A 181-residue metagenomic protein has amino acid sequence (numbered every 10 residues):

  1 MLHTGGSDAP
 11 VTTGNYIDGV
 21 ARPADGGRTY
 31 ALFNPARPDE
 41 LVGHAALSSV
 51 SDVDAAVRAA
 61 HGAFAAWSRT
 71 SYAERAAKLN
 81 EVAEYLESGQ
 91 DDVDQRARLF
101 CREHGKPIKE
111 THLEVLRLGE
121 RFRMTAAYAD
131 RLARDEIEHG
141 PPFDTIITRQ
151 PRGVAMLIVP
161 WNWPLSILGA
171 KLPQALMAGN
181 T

Functional and structural regions predicted by a protein language model:
M1-R37: Hydrophobic face of amphipathic alpha-helices that form TPR/SEL1-like repeat modules and related alpha-solenoid
G19, R75, F122, A155 (+1 more regions): Residue-level signature of catalytic and energy-coupling elements of molecular machines, predominantly ATP/GTP-dependent
A24, E110, P164-I167: Secondary-structure boundary/capping motif
R28-Y30, E120, G153: Change "...and in nucleic-acid phosphodiester-cleaving endonucleases..." to "...and in nucleic-acid processing enzymes
A31-L32, S49-V53, L165: A short local loop/turn or secondary-structure capping micro-motif enriched for an aromatic residue
N34, L47, R149: Conserved strand-loop elements at the edges of beta-sheets that form or border functional pockets
P38-A133: Glycine-rich loop-to-alpha-helix module at the N-terminal edge of alpha/beta enzyme cores
D135-T181: Conserved small-residue-rich beta-alpha loop and adjacent elements that most often cradle the phosphate/pyrophosphate
